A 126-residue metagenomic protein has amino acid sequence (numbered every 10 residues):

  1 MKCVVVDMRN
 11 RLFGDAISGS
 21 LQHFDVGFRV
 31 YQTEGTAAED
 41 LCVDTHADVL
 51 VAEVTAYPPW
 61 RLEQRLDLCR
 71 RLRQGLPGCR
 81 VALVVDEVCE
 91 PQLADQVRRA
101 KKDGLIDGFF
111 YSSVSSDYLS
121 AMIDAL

Functional and structural regions predicted by a protein language model:
M1-V4: Extreme N-terminal starter segment of soluble prokaryotic enzymes
D7-M8: Conserved acidic carboxylate
R11-G35: Two-component/phosphorelay signaling modules centered on CheY-like receiver
V26, Q74-P77: Proline-centered flexible-loop/turn and helix-kink motifs
Q32-V49, Y57-P59: Acidic, metal-coordinating helix/loop segments flanking the phosphotransfer/catalytic sites of two-component signaling
V49-G75, V85-V88, Q92-Q96: Conserved phosphotransfer microenvironments
L50, V81, G108-F109: Two-component signal transduction core modules
D86-A125: Output/docking surface of receiver
